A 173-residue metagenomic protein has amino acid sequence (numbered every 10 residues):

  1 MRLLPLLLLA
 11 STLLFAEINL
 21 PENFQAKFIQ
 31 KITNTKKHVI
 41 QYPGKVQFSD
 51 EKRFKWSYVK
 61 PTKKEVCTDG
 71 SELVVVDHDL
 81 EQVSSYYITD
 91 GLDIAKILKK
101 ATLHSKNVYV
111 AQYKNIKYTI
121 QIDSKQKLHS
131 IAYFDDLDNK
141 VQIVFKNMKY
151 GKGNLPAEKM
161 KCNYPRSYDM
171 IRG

Functional and structural regions predicted by a protein language model:
L3-L14: Sec-dependent N-terminal signal peptides
N19-K37, Q47: A short, Trp-centered hydrophobic/proline-enriched beta-strand micro-motif
E22-K27, D50-K55, H104-V110, K125-A132: Short, hydrophobic/aromatic-rich segments at coil-to-beta transitions
Q30, Y58-T62, G70-E72, D79 (+3 more regions): A mature extracytoplasmic/lumenal domain signature
V39, K106, Q112-I116, D123-G173: Non-transmembrane domains of secretory- and envelope-associated proteins
I40-G44, K64-V66, Q82-S84, Y118 (+1 more regions): Short beta-strand segments
K45-D93: An acidic-aromatic
H78-N115: Flexible, surface-exposed loop/linker segments and immediately adjacent secondary-structure boundaries
